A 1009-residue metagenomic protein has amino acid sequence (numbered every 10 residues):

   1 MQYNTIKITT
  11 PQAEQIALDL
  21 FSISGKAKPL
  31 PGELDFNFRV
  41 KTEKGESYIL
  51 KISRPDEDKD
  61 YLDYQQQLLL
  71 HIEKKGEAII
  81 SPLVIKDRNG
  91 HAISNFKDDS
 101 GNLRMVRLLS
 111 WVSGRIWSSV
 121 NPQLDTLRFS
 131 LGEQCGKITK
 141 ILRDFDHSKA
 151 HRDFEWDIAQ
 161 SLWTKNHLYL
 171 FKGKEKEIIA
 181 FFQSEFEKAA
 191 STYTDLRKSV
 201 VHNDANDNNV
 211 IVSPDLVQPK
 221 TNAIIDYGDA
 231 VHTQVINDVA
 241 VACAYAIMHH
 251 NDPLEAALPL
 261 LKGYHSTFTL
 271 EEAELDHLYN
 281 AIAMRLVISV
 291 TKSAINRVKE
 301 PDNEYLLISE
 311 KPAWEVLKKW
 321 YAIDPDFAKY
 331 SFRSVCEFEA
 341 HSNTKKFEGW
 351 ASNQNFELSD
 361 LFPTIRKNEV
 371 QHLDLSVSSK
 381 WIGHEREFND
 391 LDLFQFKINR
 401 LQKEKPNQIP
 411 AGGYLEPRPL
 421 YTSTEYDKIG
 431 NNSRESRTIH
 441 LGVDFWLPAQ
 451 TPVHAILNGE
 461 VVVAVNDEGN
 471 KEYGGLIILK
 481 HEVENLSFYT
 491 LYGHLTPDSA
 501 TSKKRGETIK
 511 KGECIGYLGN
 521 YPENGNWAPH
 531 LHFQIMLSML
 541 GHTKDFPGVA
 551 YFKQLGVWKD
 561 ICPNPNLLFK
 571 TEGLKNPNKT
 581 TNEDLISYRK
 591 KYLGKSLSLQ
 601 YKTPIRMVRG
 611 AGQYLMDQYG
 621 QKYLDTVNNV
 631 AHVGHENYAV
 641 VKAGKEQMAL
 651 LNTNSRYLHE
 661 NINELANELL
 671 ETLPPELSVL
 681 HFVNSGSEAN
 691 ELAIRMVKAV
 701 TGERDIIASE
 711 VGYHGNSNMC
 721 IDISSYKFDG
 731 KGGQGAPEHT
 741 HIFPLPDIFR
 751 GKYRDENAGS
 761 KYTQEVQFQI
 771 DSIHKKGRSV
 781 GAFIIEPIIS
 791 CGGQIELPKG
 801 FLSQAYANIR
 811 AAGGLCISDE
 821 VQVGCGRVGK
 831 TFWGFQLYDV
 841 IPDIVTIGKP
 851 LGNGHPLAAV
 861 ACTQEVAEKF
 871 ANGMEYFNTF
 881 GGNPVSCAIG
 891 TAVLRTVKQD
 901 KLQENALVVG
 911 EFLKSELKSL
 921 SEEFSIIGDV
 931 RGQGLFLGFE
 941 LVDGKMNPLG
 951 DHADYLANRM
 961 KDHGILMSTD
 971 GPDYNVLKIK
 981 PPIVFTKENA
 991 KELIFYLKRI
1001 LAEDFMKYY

Functional and structural regions predicted by a protein language model:
T9-A17, D144-H147, L162-N203, S213-L216: An alpha-helical support segment within catalytic cores of ATP-dependent transferases
E43-F145: ATP-binding pocket architecture of kinase catalytic cores
V120-K174, L196-K198, R704-D722, Y726-G733: A cross-family kinase active-site recognition segment
I236-T269, M284-P301: Active-site activation/catalytic loop segments of kinase-like enzymes and analogous catalytic loops in related
S289-S342, D951: ATP/Mg2+ or Mg2+-diphosphate-binding catalytic cores that bind nucleotide phosphates or diphosphates via glycine-rich
F356-I382, T501, E507-C514, N520-E523 (+1 more regions): Acidic, glycine-rich catalytic/binding loops that coordinate metals and/or anionic ligands
A455-S499: Zn2+-dependent peptidoglycan hydrolase active-site motif and core
K579-Y1009: Conserved N-terminal phosphate-binding loop of PLP-dependent enzymes in the Aspartate aminotransferase
